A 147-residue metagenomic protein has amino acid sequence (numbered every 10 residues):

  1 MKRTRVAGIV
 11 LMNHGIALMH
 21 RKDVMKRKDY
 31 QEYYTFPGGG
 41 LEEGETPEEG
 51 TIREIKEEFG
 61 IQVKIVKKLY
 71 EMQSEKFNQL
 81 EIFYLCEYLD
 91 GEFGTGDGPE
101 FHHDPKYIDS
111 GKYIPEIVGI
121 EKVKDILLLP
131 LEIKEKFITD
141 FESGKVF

Functional and structural regions predicted by a protein language model:
M1-T35, K64-K67: N-terminal strand-loop-strand
M12, D29, G96-P99, S143-F147: Disordered, low-complexity tails and leader-like regions
D23-V24, E32, E81, P99-E100 (+1 more regions): Short, glycine/charged-enriched secondary-structure capping and boundary segments
G40-K64, Q73-L128, F147: Unchanged
D125-F147: Charged phosphate-binding loop/patch that engages nucleotide di/tri-phosphates or the phosphate backbone of nucleic
